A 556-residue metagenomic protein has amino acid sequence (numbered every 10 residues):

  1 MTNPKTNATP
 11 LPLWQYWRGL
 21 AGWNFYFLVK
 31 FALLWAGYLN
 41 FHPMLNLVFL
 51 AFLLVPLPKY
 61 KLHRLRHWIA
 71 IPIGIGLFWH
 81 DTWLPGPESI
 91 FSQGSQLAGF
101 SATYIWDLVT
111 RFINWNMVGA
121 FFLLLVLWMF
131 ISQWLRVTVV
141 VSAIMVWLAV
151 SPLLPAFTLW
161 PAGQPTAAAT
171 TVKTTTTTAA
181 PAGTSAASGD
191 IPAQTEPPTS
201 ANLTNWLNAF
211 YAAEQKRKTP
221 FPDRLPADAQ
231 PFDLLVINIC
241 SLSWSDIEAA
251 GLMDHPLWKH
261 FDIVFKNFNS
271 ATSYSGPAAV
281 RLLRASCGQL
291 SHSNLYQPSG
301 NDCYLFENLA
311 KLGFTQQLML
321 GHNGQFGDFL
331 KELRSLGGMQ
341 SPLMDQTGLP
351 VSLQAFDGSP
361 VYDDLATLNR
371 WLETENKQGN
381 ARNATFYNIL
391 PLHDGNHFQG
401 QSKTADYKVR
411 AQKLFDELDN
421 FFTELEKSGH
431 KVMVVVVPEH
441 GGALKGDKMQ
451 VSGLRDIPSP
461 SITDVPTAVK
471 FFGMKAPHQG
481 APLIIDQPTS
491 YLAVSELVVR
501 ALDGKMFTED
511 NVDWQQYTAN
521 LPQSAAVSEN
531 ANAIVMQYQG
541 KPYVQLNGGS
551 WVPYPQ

Functional and structural regions predicted by a protein language model:
M1-T177: Transmembrane and membrane-interface helices of multi-pass, inner-membrane envelope-modifying transferases
P10-P12, K431, V437-P477: Histidine-centered active-site microenvironments of extracellular/periplasmic hydrolases and transferases
T158-F398, D464, Y491, E496-Q515: Active-site-proximal alpha/beta segments of enzymes that process anionic O-linked groups
H292-Y296, A355-G358, T404-K408, F422-T423 (+3 more regions): Active-site rim elements
L312-G313, F421-K431, K470: A structural motif corresponding to the C-terminal end of an alpha-helix and its immediate exit/capping segment
G327, W371-D416, N420, A443-L454: Active-site His/acidic residue clusters
Q412-N420, K470, S495-E496, D503 (+2 more regions): Marks the mature luminal ectodomains of secretory-pathway proteins
M506-Q556: Phosphate/adenylate-binding glycine loop and adjacent helical scaffold
